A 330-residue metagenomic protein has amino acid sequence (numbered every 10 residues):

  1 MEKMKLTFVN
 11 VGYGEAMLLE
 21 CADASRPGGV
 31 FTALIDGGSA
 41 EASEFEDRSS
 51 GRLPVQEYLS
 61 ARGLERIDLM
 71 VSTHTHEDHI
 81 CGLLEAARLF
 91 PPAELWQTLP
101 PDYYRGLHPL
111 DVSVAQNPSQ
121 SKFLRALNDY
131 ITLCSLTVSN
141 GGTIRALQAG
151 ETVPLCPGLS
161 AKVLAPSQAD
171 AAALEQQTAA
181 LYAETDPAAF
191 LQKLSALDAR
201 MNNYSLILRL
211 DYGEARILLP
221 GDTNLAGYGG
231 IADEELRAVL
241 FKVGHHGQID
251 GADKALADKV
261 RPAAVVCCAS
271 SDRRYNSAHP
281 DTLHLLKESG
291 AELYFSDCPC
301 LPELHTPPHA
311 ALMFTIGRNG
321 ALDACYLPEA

Functional and structural regions predicted by a protein language model:
M1-E65, R200-N224: Conserved beta-strand hairpin/beta-sheet module of binuclear metal-dependent hydrolase folds, prominently
M1-M4, I80-L218, E292, D297-P299 (+1 more regions): Flexible, acidic/histidine-containing loops and adjacent segments that form or flank the divalent-metal
N10, L19, D36, H74 (+8 more regions): Divalent metal-coordination and catalytic microenvironments
Y13-E15, E41-A42, T75-I80, D102-R105 (+5 more regions): Active-site environment of divalent metal-dependent phosphoester hydrolases
A22, I35-G38, T73-T75, T98 (+6 more regions): Active-site-proximal beta-strand/loop segments in catalytic clefts of secreted hydrolases
A22-A33, A40-Q97, D233-Q248, R261-V266: Active-site metal-binding motif and surrounding structural segment of the metallo-beta-lactamase
G37-S50, T178-T185, F190-K193, Q248 (+1 more regions): Acidic/histidine-rich helix-loop elements that form or flank divalent-metal/phosphate-binding sites at the catalytic
G106, G230-H305: Long, structured stretches of catalytic cores involved in phosphate-ester chemistry, encompassing
